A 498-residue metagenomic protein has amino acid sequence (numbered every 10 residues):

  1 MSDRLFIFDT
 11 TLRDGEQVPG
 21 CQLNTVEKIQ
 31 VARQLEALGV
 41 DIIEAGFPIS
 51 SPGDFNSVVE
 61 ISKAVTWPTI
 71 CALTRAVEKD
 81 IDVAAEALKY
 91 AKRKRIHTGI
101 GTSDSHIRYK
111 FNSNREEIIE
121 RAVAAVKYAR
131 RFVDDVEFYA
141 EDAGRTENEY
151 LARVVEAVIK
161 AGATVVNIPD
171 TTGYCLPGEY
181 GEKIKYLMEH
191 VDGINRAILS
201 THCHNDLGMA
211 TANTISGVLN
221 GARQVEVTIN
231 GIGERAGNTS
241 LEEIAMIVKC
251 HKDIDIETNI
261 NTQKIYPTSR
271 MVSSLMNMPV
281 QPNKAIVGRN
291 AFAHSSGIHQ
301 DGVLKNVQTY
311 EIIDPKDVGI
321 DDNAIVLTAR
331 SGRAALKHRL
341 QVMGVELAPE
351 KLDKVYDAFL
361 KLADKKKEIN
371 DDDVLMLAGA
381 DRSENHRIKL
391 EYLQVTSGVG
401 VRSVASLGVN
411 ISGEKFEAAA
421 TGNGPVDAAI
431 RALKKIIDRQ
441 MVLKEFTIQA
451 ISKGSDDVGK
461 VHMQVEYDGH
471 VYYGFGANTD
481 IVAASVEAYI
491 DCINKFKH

Functional and structural regions predicted by a protein language model:
R4-L5, T11, M246, D253-A419 (+1 more regions): A mid-to-C-terminal "edge-of-domain" accessory segment
L5-I7, Q17-I42, F55-A64, E78-L199 (+1 more regions): Alpha/beta enzyme core
D14, V18-P19, F47-P52, S103-S105 (+5 more regions): Short, small-residue-enriched loops and turns at beta-alpha junctions that line or gate enzyme active sites
Q17, Q22, Q30-V31, K367-Y472 (+1 more regions): Non-catalytic terminal/interface segments that mediate subunit docking, oligomerization, and allosteric communication
L38, A64, A87, A91 (+12 more regions): Change "in soluble alpha/beta enzymes" to "in soluble alpha/beta proteins
W67, D170-T171, E226-E234, K249-T258 (+3 more regions): Short beta-alpha connecting loops at secondary-structure transitions that line or flank enzyme active sites
C175, G181-K305: Catalytic alpha/beta core domains of metabolic enzymes, predominantly
